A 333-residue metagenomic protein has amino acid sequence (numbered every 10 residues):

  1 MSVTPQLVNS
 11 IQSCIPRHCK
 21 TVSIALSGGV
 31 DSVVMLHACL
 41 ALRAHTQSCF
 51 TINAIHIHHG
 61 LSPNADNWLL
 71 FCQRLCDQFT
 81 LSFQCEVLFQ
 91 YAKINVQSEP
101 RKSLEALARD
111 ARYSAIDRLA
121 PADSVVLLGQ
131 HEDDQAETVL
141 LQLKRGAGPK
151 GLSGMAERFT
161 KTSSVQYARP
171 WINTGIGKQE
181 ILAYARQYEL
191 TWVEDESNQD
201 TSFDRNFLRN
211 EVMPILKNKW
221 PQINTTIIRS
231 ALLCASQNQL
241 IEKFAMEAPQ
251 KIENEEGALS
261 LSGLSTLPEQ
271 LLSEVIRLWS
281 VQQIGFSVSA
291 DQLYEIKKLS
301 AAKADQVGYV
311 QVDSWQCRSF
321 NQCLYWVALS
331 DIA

Functional and structural regions predicted by a protein language model:
M1-Q142, Q179: ATP-dependent adenylation/nucleotidyltransferase module used to activate substrates
V3-V30, C49, N53, H59 (+4 more regions): AMP-forming adenylation/ATP pyrophosphatase catalytic core
L42, Y188, I215-K219, Q237 (+1 more regions): Change "in soluble alpha/beta enzymes" to "in soluble alpha/beta proteins
N64, I223-T226, G308: Residue-level recognition of alpha-helical structural elements
Q73, D117, M213, A235 (+1 more regions): Structural signal for well-ordered, non-membrane alpha-helices
L75-Q84, A156-V165, Y184, Q250-K251: Short, conserved catalytic or adaptor-binding loops enriched in Gly and charged residues
A122-G129, D133-S230, S260-G263: Catalytic subdomain that performs nucleotidyl-dependent activation
